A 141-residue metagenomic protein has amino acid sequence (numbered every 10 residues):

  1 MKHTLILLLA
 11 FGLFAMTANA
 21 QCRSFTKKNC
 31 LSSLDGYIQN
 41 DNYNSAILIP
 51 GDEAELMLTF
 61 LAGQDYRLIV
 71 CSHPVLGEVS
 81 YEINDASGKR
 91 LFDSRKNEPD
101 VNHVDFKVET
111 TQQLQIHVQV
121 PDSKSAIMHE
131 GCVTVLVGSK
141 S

Functional and structural regions predicted by a protein language model:
T4-F14: Sec-dependent N-terminal signal peptides
F14-A20: Sec/Tat signal peptide C-region and signal peptidase I cleavage site
A20-Y37: Predominantly extracellular/luminal regions of secreted and cell-surface proteins, especially disulfide-bonded
Q21-R23, A46-H129, G138-S141: Acidic, Ser/Thr/Pro-rich low-complexity intrinsically disordered segments
I38-N40, A62: Short Pro/Gly-enriched beta-strand edge/turn motifs at strand-loop
